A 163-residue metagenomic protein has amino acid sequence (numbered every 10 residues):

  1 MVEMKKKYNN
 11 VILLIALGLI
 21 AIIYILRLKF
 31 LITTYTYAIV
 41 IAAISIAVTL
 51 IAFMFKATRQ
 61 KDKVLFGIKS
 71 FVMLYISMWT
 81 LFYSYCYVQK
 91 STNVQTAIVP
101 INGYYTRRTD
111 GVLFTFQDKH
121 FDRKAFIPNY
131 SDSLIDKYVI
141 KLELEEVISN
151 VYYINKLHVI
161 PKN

Functional and structural regions predicted by a protein language model:
M1-V11, L28, A57-D62, P161-N163: Short, Lys/Arg-enriched, disordered terminal segments
Y8-K56: Membrane-embedded alpha-helical segments of integral membrane proteins
L28-T34, L81-T92: Signal peptide cleavage region of secreted peptide precursors
Y37-I39, K63-V72: Cytoplasmic-side transmembrane-helix entry/capping segments in multi-pass membrane proteins
K69-S70, Y75, C86-R108: Structural detector for short beta-strands of small beta-barrel domains
T106-Q117: Short aromatic-glycine-enriched beta-strand elements
F121-S133: Beta-strand/loop nucleic-acid-binding surfaces
S133-N155: Flexible glycine-rich surface loops and low-complexity tracts that mediate binding to linear polymers
